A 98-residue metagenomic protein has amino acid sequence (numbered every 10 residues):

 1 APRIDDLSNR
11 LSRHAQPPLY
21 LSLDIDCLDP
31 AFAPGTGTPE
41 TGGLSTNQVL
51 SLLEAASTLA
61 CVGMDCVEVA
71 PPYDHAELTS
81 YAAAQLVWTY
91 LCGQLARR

Functional and structural regions predicted by a protein language model:
A1-R98: Catalytic cores of soluble, metal-dependent hydrolases
